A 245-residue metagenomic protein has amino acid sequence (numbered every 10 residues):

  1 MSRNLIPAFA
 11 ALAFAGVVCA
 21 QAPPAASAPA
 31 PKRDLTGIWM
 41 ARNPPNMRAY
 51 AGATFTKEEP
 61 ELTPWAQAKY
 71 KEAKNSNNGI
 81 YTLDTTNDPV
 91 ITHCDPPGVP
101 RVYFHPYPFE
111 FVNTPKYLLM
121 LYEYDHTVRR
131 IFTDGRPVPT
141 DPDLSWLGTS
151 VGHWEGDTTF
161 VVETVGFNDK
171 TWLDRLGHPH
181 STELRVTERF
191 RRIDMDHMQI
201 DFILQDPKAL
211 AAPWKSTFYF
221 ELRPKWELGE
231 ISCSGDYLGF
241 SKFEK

Functional and structural regions predicted by a protein language model:
M1-A10: Bacterial N-terminal signal peptides that target proteins for export
S2, C19-K245: PEST-like low-complexity, intrinsically disordered acidic/proline/serine-rich tracts that flank trafficking/processing
A15-V17: N-terminal signal peptide c-region/cleavage motif recognized by signal peptidases
